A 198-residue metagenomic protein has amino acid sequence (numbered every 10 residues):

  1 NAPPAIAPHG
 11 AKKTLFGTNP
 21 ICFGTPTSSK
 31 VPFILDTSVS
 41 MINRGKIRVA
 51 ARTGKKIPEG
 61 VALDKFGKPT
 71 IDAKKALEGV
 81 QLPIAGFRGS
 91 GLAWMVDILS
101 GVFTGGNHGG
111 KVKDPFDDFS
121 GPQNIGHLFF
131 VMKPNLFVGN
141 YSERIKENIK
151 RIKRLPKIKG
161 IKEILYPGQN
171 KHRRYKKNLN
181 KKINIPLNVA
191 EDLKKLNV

Functional and structural regions predicted by a protein language model:
N1-P3: Short, acidic/small-residue loops that bind anionic groups at enzyme active sites
A5-K74: Phosphate/diphosphate-binding glycine-rich loops and adjacent basic-rich segments that engage nucleotide
T18, S28-K30, A76-G79, S90 (+1 more regions): Short gly/pro-enriched beta-turn/loop segments at secondary-structure junctions
P20-C22, V31-I34, E59-A62, Q81-L82 (+3 more regions): Structural motif
V39-I42, R88, P134-L136: Glycine-rich beta-alpha junction loops
R52-H108, P115-F116: Secondary-shell segments that build the walls of catalytic and ion/ligand-binding clefts
F103, H108-V198: Catalytic-core signal marking the mid-to-C-terminal active-site face
